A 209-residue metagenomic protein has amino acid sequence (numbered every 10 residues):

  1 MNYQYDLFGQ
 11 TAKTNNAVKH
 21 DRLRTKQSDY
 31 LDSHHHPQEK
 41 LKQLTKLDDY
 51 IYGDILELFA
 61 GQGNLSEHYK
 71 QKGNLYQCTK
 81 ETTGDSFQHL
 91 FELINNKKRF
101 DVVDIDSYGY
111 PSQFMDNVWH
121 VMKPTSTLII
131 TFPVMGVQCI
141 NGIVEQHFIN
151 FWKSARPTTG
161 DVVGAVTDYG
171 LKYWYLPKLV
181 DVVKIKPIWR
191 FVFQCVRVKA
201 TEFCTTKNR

Functional and structural regions predicted by a protein language model:
M1-Y69: S-adenosyl-L-methionine
Q71-N95: Adenosine-cofactor binding site in Rossmann-like domains, unifying the SAM/SAH pocket of S-adenosylmethionine-dependent
D101-I105: Short catalytic-loop micro-motif centered on adjacent basic/acidic residues
G109-V118: A short, conserved alpha-helix within the catalytic core of class I
T125-Q138: Conserved beta-strand signature within the Rossmann-like core of class I S-adenosyl-L-methionine
F148-L171, K178-W189: A conserved mid-domain beta-alpha-beta active-site/ligand-binding segment of alpha/beta enzyme cores
V182-R209: Core SAM-dependent methyltransferase catalytic element
